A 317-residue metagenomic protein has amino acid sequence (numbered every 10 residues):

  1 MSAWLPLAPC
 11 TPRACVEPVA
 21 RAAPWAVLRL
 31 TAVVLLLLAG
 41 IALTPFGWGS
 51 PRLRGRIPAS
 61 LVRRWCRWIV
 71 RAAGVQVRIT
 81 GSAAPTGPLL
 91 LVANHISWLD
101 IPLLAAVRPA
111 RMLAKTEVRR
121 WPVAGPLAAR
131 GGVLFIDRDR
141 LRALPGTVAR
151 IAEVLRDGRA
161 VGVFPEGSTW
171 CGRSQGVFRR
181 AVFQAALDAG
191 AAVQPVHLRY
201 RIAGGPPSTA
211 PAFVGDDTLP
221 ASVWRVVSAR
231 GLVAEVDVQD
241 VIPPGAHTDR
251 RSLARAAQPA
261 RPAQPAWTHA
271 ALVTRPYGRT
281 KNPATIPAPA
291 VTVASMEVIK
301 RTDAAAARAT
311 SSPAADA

Functional and structural regions predicted by a protein language model:
M1-E17: N-terminal low-complexity, Ser/Thr- and acidic-residue-enriched intrinsically disordered segments
A14-R78, P126-G131: A transmembrane-helix-recognition feature enriched in membrane-embedded lipid enzymes and envelope glyco-/phospholipid
P45-A106, A114, A271, K281-N282 (+2 more regions): N-terminal signal-anchor transmembrane helix
P88-A93, V133, R159-P165: Generic beta-sheet signal
I96-L155, R159: Membrane-embedded segments
V123-P126, G172-T248, R255-A256: A cross-family acyltransferase "interaction/gating" segment
V154-F183: Catalytic-site beta-strand/loop segments enriched in glycine and acidic/polar residues
R225-G231, E235-A317: Long, non-transmembrane cytosolic or organellar matrix-exposed soluble domains/tails of integral membrane proteins
